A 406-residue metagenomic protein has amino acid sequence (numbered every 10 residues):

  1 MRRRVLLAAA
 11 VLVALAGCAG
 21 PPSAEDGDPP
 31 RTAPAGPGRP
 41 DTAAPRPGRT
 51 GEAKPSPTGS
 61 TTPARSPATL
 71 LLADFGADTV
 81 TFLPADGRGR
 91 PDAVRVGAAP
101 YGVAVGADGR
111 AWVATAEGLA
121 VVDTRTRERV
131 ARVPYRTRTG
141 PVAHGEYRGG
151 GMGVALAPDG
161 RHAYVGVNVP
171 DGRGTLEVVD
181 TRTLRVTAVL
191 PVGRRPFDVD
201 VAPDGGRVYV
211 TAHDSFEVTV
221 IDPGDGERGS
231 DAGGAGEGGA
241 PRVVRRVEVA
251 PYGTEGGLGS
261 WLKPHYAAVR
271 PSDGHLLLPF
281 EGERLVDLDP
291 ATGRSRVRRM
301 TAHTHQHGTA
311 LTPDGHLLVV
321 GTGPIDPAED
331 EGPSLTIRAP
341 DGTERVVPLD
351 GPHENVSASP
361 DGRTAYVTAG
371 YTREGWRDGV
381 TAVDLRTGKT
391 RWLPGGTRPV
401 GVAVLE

Functional and structural regions predicted by a protein language model:
M1-L7, L15-C18, E25-G27: N-terminal export leaders
C18-E406: Predominantly soluble domains enriched in secretory-pathway, periplasmic, or organellar proteins
